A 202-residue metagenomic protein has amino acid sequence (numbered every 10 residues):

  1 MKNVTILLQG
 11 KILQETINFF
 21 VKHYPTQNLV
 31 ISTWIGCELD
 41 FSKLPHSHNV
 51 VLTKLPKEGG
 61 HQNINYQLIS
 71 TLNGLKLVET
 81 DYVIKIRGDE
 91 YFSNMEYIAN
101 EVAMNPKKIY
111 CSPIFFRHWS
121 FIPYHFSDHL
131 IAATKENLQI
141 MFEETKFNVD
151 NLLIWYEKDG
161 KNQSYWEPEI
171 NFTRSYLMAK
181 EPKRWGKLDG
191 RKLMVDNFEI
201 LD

Functional and structural regions predicted by a protein language model:
M1-E15: N-proximal low-complexity "stem/linker" segments adjacent to membrane-targeting elements
I12-L13, T33-D40, I114-H118: Short, polar loop motifs at secondary-structure junctions
I12-Y24: Short, well-formed alpha-helical segments that are part of the catalytic scaffolds of diverse glycosyltransferases
S32-L77: Active-site-proximal specificity loops/subdomain of glycosyltransferases
W34, I86-G88: Active-site acidic Asp-centered loop
L68, G88-V102: Acidic donor-binding/catalytic loop of UDP-sugar-dependent glycosyltransferases, especially processive GT2
V83: Short aromatic/hydrophobic "clamp" motif used to bind/position activated sugar donors
F92-M95, I109-D202: Catalytic core and acceptor-binding pocket of nucleotide-sugar-dependent glycosyltransferases
